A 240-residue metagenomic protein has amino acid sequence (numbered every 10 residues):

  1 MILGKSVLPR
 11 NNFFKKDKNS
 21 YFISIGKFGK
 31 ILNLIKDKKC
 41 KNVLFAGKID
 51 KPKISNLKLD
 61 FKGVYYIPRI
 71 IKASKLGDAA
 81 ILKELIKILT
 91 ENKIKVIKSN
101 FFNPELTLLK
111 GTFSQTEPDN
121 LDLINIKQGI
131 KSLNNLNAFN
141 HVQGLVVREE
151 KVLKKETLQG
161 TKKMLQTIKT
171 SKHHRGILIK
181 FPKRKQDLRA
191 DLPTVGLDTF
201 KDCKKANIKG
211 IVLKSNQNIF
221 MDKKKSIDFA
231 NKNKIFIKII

Functional and structural regions predicted by a protein language model:
I2-L3, F45-G47, V147-R148, I179-K180: Short beta-strand segments
L3-C40, K58-I70, K163-I240: Feature captures the catalytic cores and cofactor-binding loops of soluble hydro-lyases/lyases that act on carboxylate
S6-V7, K48-D50, N103, K151: Glycine-rich beta-alpha junction loops
P9, K51-K53, L153, I219: Short, active-site-adjacent cap segments at secondary-structure transitions
F28-F101: N-terminal glycine-rich phosphate/adenylate-binding segment common to multiple enzyme folds
K75-A79, E91-K204, L213, Q217-F220: Conserved mixed alpha/beta catalytic, RNA-binding, or beta-rich assembly cores of soluble enzyme, regulatory
